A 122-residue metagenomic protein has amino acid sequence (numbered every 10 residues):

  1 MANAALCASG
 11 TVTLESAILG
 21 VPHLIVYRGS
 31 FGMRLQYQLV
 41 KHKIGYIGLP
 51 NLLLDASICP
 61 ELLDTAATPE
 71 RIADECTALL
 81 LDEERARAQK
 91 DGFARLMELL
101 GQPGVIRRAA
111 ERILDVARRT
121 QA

Functional and structural regions predicted by a protein language model:
M1-A122: Nucleotide-activated sugar donor-binding and catalytic core shared by glycosyltransferases and related lipid-linked
